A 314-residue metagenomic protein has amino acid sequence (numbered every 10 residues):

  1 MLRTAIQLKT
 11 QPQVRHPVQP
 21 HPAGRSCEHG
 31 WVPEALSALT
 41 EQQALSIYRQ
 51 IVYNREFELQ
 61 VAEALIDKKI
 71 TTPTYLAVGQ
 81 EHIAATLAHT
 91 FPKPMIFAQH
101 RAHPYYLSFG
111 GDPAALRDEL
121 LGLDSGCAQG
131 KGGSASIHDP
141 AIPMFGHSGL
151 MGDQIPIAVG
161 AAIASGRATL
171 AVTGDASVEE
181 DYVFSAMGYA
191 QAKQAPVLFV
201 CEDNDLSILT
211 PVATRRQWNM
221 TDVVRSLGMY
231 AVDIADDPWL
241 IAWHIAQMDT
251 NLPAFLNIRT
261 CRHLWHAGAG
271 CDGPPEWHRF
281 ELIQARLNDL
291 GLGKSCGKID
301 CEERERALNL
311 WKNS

Functional and structural regions predicted by a protein language model:
L2-I83, H89-T90, R259-C261, H266-S314: Conserved acidic/glycine
A5, H16, P20, A135-I137 (+4 more regions): Generic preference for hydrophobic/aromatic residues in regular secondary structure cores
L59, E63, K69-K193, A213-Q217 (+1 more regions): Cofactor-binding active-site loop characterized by glycine-rich and histidine/acidic residues
P143-K312: Glycine-rich ThDP/TPP pyrophosphate-binding loop and its adjacent helix/strand module within ThDP-dependent enzymes
